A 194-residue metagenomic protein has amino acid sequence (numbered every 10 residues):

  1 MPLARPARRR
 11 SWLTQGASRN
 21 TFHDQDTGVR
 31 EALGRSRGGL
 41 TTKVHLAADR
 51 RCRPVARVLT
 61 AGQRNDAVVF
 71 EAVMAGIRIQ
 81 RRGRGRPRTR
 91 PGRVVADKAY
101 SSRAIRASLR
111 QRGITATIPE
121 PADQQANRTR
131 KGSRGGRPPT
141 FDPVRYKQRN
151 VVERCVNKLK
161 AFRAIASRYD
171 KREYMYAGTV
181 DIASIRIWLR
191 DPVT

Functional and structural regions predicted by a protein language model:
M1-S36, A48-R51: Active-site- or DNA-interface-adjacent structural scaffold in DNA-acting proteins
Q15, Q63, R81-D170: Helix-centered, glycine/charged polyanion-binding patches within enzymatic domains that contact phosphate-containing
R37-T42: Short, flexible loop/turn motifs enriched in small residues
K43-P54, Q63, F70-V73, C155: Short conserved beta-strand segments at catalytic cores or DNA/RNA-binding microdomains of nucleic-acid binding
C52, F70, D97, A116 (+1 more regions): Residue-level signal for inorganic ion chemistry
V58-R84: Active-site beta-loop-alpha junctions of metal-dependent nucleic acid enzymes, especially the RNase H-like/DDE
A164-Y174, L189-P192: C-terminal anion-handling pockets and recognition modules
T179-T194: Charged phosphate-binding loop/patch that engages nucleotide di/tri-phosphates or the phosphate backbone of nucleic
